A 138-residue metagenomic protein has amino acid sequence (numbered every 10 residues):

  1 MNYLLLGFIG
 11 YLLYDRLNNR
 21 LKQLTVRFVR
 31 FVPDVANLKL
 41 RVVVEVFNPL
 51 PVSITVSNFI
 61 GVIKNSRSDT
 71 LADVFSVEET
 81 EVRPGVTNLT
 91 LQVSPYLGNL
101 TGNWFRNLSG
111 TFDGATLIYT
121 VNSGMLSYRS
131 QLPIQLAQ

Functional and structural regions predicted by a protein language model:
M1-R16: Single-pass alpha-helical membrane anchors
L12-L38: Low-complexity, acidic Ser/Thr/Pro/Gly-rich terminal tails and inter-domain linkers that flank the onset of structured
A36-V43, F112: Short, solvent-exposed loop/turn segments enriched in Ser/Thr/Gly
L38-L40, F59, T87: Hydrophobic core residues within well-ordered beta-strands of beta-rich domains
V46-S53: Asparagine-centered strand-capping/turn motif at beta-strand->loop junctions
S66-N103: Intrinsically disordered, low-complexity Pro/Gly/Ser/Thr-rich segments with frequent PxxP/GP/PP motifs and embedded
L97-Q138: Terminal connector regions
